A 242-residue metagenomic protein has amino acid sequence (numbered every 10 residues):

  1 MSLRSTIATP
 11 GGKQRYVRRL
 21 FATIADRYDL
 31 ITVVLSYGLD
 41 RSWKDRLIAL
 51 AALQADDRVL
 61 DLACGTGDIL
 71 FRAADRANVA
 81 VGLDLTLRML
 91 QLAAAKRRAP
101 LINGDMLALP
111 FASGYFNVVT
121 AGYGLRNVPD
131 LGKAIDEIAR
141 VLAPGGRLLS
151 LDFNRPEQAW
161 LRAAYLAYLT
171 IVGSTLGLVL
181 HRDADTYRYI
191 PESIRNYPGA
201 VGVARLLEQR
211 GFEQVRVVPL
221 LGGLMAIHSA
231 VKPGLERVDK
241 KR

Functional and structural regions predicted by a protein language model:
M1-R27: N-terminal, positively charged/glycine-rich alpha-helical extensions of SAM-dependent methyltransferases
R27, Y37-D57: Conserved alpha-helix/loop element of class I SAM-dependent methyltransferases that forms part of the SAM/SAH-binding
R58-L109: Class I SAM-dependent methyltransferase SAM/SAH-binding core
L83, L151-L206, R210, R216: C-terminal alpha-helical "lid/dimerization" subdomain adjacent to the S-adenosyl-L-methionine
L107-V118: A short acidic, Gly/Pro-enriched loop at the edge of an enzyme's catalytic core that lines a small-molecule cofactor
N117-L131: A short SAM/SAH-binding and catalytic strip from SAM-dependent methyltransferases
G132-P144: A short glycine-rich, Lys/Arg-flanked "PGG" loop and its adjoining helix->strand segment in the class I
R210-E213, P219-R242: Core SAM-dependent methyltransferase catalytic element
